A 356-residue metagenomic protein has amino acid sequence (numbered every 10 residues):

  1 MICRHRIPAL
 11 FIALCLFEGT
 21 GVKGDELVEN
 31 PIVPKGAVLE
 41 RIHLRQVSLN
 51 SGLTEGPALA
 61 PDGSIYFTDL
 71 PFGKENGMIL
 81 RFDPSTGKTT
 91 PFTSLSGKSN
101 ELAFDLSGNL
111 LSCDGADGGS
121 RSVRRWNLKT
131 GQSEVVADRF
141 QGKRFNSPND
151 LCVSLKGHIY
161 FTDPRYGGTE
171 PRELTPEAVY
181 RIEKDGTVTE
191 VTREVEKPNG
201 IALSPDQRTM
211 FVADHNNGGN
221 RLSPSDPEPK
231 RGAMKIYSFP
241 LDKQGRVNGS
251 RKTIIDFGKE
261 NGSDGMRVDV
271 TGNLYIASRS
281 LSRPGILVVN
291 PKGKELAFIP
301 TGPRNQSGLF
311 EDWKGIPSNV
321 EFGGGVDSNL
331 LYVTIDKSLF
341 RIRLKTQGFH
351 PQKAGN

Functional and structural regions predicted by a protein language model:
M1-A9: Bacterial N-terminal signal peptides that target proteins for export
I2, C15, K23-G24: Intrinsic low-complexity/disordered segments
P8-E18: Bacterial N-terminal signal peptides
V22-N356: Sequence-structural signature of mature extracellular/luminal beta-sheet repeat domains, prominently beta-propellers
